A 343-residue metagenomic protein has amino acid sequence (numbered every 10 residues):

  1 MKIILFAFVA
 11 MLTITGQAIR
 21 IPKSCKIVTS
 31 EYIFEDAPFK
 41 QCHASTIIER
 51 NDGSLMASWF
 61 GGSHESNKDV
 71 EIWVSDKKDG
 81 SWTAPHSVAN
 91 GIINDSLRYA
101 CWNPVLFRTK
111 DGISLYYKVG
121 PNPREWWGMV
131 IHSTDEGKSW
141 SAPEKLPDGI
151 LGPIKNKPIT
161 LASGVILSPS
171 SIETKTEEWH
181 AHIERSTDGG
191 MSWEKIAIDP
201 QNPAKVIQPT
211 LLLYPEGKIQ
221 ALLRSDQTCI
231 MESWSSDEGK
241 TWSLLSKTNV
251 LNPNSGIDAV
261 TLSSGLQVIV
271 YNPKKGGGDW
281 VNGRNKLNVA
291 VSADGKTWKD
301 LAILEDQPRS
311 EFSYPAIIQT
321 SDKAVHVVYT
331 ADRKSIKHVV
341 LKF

Functional and structural regions predicted by a protein language model:
M1-K23: Bacterial Sec-dependent N-terminal signal peptides
I19-F343: Asp-box/BNR beta-propeller blade signature and adjacent active/binding-site loops in extracellular glycan-interacting
